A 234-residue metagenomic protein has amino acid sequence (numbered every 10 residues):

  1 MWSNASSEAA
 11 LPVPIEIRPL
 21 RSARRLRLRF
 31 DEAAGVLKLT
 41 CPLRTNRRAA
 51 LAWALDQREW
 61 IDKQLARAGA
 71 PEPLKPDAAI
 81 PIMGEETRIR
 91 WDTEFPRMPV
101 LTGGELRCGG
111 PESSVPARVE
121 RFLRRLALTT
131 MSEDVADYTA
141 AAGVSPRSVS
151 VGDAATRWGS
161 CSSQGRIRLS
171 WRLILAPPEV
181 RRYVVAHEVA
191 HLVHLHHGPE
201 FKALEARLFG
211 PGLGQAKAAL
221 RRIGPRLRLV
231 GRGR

Functional and structural regions predicted by a protein language model:
M1-Y183, L192-R234: Active-site-proximal or metal-binding-adjacent scaffold patches in catalytic folds
E188: Walker B catalytic acidic pair
